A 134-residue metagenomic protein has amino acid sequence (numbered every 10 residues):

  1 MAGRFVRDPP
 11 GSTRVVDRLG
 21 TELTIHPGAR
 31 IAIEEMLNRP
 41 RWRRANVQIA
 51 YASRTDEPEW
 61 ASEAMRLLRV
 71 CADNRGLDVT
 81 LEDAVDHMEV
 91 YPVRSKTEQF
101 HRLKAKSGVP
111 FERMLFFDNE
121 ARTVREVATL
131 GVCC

Functional and structural regions predicted by a protein language model:
M1-A2, V127: Asp-based phosphoryl-transfer active-site loop
A2-P27: Conserved phosphoryl-transfer catalytic core
G20, T24, A29-L68, H87-V93 (+1 more regions): Substrate-recognition element of Asp-dependent hydrolases with the DxDx(T/V) motif
N46-Q48, R113, C133: Residues at the starts of beta-strands that form the adenosine-phosphate
V70-V90: Structural recognition of alpha->loop->beta junctions
H87-V90, M114, C134: Conserved beta-strand scaffold positions in the cores of enzyme catalytic domains, especially in NTP/NDP-utilizing
T97-A121: Conserved Lys-Pro-Asp/Glu-containing loop-to-beta segment of HAD-superfamily phosphomonoesterases, centered on
D118-C133: Acidic, divalent-metal-coordinating active-site segment for phosphoryl/phosphodiester hydrolysis, typified by short
